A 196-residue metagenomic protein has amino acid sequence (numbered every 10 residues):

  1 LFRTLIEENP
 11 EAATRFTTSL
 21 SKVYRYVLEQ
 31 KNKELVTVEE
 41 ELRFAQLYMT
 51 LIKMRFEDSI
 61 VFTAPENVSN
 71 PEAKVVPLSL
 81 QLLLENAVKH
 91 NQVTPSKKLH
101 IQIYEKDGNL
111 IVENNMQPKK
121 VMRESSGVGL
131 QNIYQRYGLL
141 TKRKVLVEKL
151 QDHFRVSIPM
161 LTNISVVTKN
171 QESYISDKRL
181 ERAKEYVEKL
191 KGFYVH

Functional and structural regions predicted by a protein language model:
L1-P159: Two-component histidine phosphotransfer core
S19, E188-K189: Alpha-helical structural elements
T162-E188: Cytosolic juxtamembrane N-terminal segments of multi-pass membrane proteins
K191-H196: Select subsegments of transmembrane alpha-helices in polytopic membrane proteins, especially boundary-proximal
